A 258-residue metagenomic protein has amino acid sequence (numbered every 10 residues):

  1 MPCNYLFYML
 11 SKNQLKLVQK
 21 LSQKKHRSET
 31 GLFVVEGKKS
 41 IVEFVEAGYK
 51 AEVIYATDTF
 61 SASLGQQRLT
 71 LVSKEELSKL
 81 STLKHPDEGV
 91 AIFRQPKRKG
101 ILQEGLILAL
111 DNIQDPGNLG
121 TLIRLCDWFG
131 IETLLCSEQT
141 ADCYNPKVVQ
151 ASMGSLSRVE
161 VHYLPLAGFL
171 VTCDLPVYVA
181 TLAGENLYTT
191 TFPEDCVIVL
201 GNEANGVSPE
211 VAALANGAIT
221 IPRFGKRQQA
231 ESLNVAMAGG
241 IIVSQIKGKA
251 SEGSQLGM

Functional and structural regions predicted by a protein language model:
M1-Y8, E252-M258: N-terminal amphipathic/basic-hydrophobic helices that include classical n-h-c signal peptides and signal-anchor
P2-D58, T140-A141: Boundary-proximal intrinsically disordered activation/regulatory segments immediately upstream of a helical core
G37, Q114-L122, A230-A236: Amphipathic alpha-helical repeat scaffolds
E46, G100-A183: RNA substrate-binding interface of SAM-dependent RNA methyltransferases
L64-E75, G105, P176-V177, T191-V197 (+1 more regions): Active-site regions of enzymes building and remodeling cell-envelope glycoconjugates
L69-R94: Glycine/small-residue-rich loop that forms an oxyanion/phosphate-binding "nest" at active or ligand-binding sites
W128-F129, C143-S155, A212-M258: Structured adenosyl-cofactor binding patch, chiefly the S-adenosyl-L-methionine
V179-Q229: Active-site/ligand-binding-proximal alpha/beta "capping" segment
